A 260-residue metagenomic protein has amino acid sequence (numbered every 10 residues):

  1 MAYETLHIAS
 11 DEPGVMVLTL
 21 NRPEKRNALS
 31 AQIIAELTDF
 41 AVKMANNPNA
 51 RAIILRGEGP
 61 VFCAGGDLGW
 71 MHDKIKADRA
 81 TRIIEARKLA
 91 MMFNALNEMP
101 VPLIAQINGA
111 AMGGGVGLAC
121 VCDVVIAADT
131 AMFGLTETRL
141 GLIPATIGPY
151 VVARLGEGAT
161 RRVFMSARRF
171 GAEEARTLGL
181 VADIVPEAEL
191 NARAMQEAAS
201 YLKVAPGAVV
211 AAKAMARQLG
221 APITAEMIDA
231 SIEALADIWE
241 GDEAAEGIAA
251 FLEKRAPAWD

Functional and structural regions predicted by a protein language model:
M1-E58, M91-N94: Conserved CoA-thioester-binding segment of acyl-CoA-metabolizing enzymes
L18, L55, D67, L118-C120 (+3 more regions): Hydrophobic/aromatic residues within transmembrane alpha-helices of multi-pass small-molecule transporters
P23, I126-A131, V181-D229, D237 (+2 more regions): C-terminal long alpha-helix characteristic of the crotonase
N49, G57-M92, A111, I223: Glycine- (often His-adjacent) and acidic-residue-rich active-site loop that binds/positions the CoA thioester
M92, L96-E98, Q106, M112-M165 (+2 more regions): CoA-thioester-processing core
V163-F164, A212-M215, L235, F251: Short alpha-helical scaffolding segments that buttress acidic/His motifs in well-ordered protein cores
R168-E174: Acidic, divalent-metal-coordinating active-site segment for phosphoryl/phosphodiester hydrolysis, typified by short
